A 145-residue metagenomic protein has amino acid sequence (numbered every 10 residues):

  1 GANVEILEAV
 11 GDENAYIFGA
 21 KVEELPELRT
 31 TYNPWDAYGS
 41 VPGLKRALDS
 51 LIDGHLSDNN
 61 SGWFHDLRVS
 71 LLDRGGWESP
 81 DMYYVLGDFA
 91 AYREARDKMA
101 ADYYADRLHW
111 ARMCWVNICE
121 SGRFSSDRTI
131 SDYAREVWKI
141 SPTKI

Functional and structural regions predicted by a protein language model:
G1-C114, I118-R123, R128, D132-I145: Catalytic binding pocket for nucleotide-activated donors in carbohydrate/polymer assembly enzymes
